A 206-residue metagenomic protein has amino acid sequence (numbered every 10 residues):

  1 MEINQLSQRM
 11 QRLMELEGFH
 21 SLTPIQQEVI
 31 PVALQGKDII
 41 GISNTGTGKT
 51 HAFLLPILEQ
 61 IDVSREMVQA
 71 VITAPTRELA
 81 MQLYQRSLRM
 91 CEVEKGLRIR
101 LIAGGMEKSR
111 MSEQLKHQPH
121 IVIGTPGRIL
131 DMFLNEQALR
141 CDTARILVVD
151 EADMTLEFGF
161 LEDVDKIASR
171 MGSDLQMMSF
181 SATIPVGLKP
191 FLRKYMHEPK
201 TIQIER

Functional and structural regions predicted by a protein language model:
M1-I42: Conserved pre-motif I regulatory segment
S7, R12, E66-N135, D142-I146 (+2 more regions): Conserved nucleic-acid-binding Ia/Ib motif block in the N-terminal RecA-like helicase ATPase lobe
M14, Q26, G41, I57 (+9 more regions): Residue-level signature of catalytic and energy-coupling elements of molecular machines, predominantly ATP/GTP-dependent
H20, I40, L58, D62 (+5 more regions): Nucleotide phosphate-binding site architecture
Q27-I39, T50-R65, Q85-C91: Walker A/P-loop NTP-binding motif
Q35-G41, E66-A70, P119-H120, L175: Pre-Walker A (Motif I) flank of P-loop NTPase domains
S43-T47: The conserved Walker
R140-R206: Interdomain coupling/hinge region of P-loop NTPase helicase/AAA+ cores
